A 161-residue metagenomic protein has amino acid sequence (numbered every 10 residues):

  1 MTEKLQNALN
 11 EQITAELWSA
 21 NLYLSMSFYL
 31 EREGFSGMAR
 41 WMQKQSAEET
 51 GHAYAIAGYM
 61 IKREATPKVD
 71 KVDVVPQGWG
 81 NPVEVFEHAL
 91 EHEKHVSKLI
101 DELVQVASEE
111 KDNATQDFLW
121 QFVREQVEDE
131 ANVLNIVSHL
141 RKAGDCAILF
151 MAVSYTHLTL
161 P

Functional and structural regions predicted by a protein language model:
M1-E3: Basic/polar N-terminal segments that are highly enriched at the extreme N-terminus, encompassing both cleavable
L5, F35-M38, P82, K111-T115 (+1 more regions): Residue-level recognition of alpha-helical structural elements
L5, S19, M38, E49 (+1 more regions): Charged, low-complexity surface patches
A8-A15, S19, Y23-M26, L30 (+2 more regions): Acidic/histidine-rich alpha-helical segments that form the ligand environment of transition-metal centers
L30-K71, V133-V137: Conserved alpha-helical segments that form or flank metal/cofactor-binding pockets of metalloenzymes
H139-Y155: C-terminal end-helix/capping segment
T156-P161: Conserved small/polar residues in nucleotide/adenosyl-binding loops
